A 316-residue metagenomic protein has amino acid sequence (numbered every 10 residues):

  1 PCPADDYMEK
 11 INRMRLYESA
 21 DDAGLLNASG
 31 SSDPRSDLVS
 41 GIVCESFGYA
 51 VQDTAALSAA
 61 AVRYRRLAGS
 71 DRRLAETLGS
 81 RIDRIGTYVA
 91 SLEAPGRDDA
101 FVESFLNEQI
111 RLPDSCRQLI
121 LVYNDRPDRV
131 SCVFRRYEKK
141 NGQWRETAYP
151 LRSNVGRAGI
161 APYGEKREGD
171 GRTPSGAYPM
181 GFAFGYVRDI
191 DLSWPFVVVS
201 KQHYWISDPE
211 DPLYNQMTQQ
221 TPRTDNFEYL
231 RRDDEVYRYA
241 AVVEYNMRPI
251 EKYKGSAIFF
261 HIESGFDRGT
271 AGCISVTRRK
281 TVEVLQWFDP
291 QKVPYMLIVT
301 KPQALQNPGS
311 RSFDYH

Functional and structural regions predicted by a protein language model:
P1-D6, N12-L25: Noncatalytic N-terminal accessory/assembly modules of large enzymes
C2-K10, D33-G41: Generic helix N-cap/helix-start motif at coil->alpha-helix transitions
Y17-D33, S40-G41, F47-A56, A60 (+3 more regions): Cell wall/extracellular polymer interaction/catalysis modules
C273: Short cysteine clusters
T277: Conserved "landmark" site that anchors the functional core of diverse proteins
